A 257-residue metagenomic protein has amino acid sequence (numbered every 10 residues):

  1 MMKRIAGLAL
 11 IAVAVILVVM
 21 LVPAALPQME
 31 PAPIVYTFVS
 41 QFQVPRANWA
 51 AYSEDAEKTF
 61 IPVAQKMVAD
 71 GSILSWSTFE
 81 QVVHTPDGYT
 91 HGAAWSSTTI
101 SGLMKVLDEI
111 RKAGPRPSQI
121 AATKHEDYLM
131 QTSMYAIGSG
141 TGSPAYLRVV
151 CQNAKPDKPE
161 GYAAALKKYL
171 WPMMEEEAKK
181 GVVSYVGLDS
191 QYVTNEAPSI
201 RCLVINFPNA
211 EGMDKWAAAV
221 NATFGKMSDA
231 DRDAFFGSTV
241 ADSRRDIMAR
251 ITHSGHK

Functional and structural regions predicted by a protein language model:
M1-R4: Positively charged n-region of N-terminal signal peptides that target proteins for export
G7-L8, A24: Short amphipathic alpha-helical "recognition" segments used for binding
A9-M20: Bacterial N-terminal signal peptides
P23-K112, Q119-K257: Short S/T/G/P-rich N-terminal loop/turn motif that feeds into the first structured element of a domain
